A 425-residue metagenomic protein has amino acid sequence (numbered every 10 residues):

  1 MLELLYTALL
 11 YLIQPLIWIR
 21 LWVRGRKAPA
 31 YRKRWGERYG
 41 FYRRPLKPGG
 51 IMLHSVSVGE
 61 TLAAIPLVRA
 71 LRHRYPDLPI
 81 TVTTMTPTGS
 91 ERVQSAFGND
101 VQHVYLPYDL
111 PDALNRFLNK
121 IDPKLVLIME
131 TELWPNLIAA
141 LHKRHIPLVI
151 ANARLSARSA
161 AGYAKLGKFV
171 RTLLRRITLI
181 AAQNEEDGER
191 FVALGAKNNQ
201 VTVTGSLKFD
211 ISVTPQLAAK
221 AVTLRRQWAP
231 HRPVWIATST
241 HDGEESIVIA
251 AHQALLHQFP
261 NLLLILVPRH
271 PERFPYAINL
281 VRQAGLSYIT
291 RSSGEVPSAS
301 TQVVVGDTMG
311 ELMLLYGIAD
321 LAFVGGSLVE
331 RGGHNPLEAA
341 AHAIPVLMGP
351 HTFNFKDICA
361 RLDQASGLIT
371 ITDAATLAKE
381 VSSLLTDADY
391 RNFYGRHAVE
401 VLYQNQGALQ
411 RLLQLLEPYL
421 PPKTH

Functional and structural regions predicted by a protein language model:
M1-H425: Nucleotide-activated sugar donor-binding and catalytic core shared by glycosyltransferases and related lipid-linked
